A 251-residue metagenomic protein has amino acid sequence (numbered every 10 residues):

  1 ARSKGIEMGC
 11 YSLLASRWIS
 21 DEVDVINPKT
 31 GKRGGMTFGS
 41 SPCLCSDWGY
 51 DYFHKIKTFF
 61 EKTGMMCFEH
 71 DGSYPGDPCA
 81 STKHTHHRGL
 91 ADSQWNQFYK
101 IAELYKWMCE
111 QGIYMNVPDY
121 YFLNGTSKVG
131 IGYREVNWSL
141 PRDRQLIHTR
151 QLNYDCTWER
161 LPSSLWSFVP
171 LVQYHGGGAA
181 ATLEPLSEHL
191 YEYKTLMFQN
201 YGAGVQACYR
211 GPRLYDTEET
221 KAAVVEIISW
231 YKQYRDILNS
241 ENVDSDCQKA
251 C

Functional and structural regions predicted by a protein language model:
A1-E7, H87-A91, K100-I101: Aromatic-lined substrate-binding rim segments of carbohydrate-active enzymes
I6, R17-H54, E61-T63, W95-E219: Glycan-recognition surfaces
S12-W18, H70-D77, D119-N124: Short, solvent-exposed turn/loop segments enriched in Gly/Ser/Thr/Pro and often Arg
T37-F38, D51-H87: Active-site groove signature of glycoside hydrolases
I227-W230: Intrinsically disordered, low-complexity C-terminal regulatory tails
Y234, L238-S245: Amphipathic alpha-helical
Q248-C251: Carbohydrate-binding surface patches
